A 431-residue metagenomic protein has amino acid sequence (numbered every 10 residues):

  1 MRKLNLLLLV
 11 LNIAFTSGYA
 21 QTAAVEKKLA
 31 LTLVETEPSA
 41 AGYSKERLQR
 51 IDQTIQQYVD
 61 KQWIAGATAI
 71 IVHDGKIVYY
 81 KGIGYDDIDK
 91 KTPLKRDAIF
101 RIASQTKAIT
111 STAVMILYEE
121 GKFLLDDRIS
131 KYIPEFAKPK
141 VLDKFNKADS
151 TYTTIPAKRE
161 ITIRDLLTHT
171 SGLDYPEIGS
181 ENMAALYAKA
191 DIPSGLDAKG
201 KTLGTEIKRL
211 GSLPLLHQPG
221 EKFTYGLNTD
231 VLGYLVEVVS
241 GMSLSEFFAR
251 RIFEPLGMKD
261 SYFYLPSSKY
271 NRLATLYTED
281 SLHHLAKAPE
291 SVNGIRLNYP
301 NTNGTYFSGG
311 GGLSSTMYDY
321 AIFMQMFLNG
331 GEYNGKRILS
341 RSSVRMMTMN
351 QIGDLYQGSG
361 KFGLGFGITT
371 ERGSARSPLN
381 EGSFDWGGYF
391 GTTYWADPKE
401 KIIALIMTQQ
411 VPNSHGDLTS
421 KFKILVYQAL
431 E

Functional and structural regions predicted by a protein language model:
M1-K27: Bacterial Sec-dependent N-terminal signal peptides
L29-T32, T36-I102, K122-L124, V141-N146 (+1 more regions): Short, conserved catalytic-motif segment at the N-terminal edge
S44, K107, T316: Short, conserved phosphate/pyrophosphate- and ester-handling motifs at nucleotide-, phospho-/glycolipid
I55, G75, F100-I129, I133 (+4 more regions): Active-site SXXK
W63, P93-L94, L124, T154-I161 (+4 more regions): Extracellular/periplasmic catalytic domains that process cell-envelope and extracellular macromolecules
A65-A67, V78, F390-T393, I402: Short loop/turn microsegments at loop-to-beta-strand junctions
K140-E381: Short, surface-exposed loop or secondary-structure junction motifs that flank catalytic or metal-binding residues
Y394, K401-Q410: Short, well-ordered beta-strand elements
